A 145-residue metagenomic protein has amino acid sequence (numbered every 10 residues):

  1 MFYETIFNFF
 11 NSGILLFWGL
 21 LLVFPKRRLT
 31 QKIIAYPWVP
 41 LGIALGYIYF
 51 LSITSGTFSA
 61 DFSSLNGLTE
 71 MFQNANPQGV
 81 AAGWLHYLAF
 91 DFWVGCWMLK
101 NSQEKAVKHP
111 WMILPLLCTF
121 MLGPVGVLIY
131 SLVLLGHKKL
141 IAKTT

Functional and structural regions predicted by a protein language model:
M1-F2, L68-A82: Short aromatic-rich membrane-water interface segments that cap or initiate transmembrane helices in multi-pass membrane
T5-G13, A81-L85: Structural signature of hydrophobic alpha-helical transmembrane segments
F9-Q31: N-terminal signal-anchor/start-transfer transmembrane helix
I14-L21, I43-F50, V127: Helical transmembrane-bundle signal
L16, F92-L99: Alpha-helical transmembrane segments of polytopic integral membrane proteins, especially the permease/helical cores
R28-F50: Loop-to-helix transition at the N-terminal end of transmembrane alpha-helices
Y47-F58, I129-S131: C-terminal TM-helix exit segments that contain a strictly Trp-centered aromatic cap at the helix terminus
I113-G136: Hydrophobic, aromatic-rich membrane-embedded alpha-helical segments
